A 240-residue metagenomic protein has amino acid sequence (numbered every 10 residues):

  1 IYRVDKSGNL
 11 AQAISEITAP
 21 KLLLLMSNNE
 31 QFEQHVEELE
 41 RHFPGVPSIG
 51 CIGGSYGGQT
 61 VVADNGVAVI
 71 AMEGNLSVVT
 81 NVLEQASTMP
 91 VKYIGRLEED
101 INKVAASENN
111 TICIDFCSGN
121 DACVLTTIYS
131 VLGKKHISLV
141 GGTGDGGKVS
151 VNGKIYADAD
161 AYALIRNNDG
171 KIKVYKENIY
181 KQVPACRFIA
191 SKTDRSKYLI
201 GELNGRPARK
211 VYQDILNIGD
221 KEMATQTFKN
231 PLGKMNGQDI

Functional and structural regions predicted by a protein language model:
I1-H42, V46-P47, C51-I240: Small-residue-enriched flexible segments
